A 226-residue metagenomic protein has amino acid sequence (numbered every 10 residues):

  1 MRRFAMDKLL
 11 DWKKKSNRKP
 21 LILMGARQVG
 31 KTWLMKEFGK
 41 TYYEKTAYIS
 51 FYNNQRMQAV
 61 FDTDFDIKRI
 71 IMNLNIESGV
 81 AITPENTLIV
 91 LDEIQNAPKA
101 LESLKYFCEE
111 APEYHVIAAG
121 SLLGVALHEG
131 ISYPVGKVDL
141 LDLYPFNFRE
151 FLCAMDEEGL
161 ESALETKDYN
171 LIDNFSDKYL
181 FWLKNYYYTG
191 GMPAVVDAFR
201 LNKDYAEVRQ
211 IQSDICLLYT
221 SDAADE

Functional and structural regions predicted by a protein language model:
R2-K15: Pre-Walker A adenine-sensing motif
L23: Hydrophobic anchor at the beta1->P-loop junction of P-loop NTPases
K31: Conserved lysine of the Walker
L34: Hydrophobic positions on the alpha1 helix immediately C-terminal to the Walker A/P-loop
Q55-V80: Short glycine-rich substrate-engagement loop in P-loop NTPases that contacts/grips substrate
H115-G120: Structural recognition of the conserved hydrophobic beta-strand(s) that form the central parallel beta-sheet of P-loop
V125-V138: Short regulatory helix/loop adjacent to the ATP-binding pocket of P-loop NTPases
C153-S221: Interdomain hinge/linker elements that couple catalytic modules in large macromolecular machines
